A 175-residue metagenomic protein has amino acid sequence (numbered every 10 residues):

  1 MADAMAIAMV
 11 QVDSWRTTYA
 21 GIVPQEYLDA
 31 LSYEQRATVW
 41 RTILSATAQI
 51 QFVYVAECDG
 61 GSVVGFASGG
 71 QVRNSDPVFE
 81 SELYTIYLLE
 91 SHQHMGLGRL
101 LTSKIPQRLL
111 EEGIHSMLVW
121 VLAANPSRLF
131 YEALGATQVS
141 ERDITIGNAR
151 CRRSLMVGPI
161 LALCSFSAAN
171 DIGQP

Functional and structural regions predicted by a protein language model:
M1-M9, Y19: A short beta-loop-alpha structural element at the N-terminal edge of CoA-dependent acyl/N-acetyltransferase catalytic
V12-I22, E26-S91, T102-K104, R108 (+4 more regions): Acetyl-CoA-dependent GNAT
R36-V39, L118-L122, T137-S154: Conserved catalytic-core motifs of GNAT/GCN5-like acyltransferases
S62, N125-R128: Canonical helix-turn-helix DNA-binding module
G96-G98: Conserved G/P- and acidic residue-centered "switch" motifs that form tight phosphate/ATP-binding loops in soluble
Y131-E132, A136: Conserved active-site tyrosine of GNAT-family acetyltransferases
